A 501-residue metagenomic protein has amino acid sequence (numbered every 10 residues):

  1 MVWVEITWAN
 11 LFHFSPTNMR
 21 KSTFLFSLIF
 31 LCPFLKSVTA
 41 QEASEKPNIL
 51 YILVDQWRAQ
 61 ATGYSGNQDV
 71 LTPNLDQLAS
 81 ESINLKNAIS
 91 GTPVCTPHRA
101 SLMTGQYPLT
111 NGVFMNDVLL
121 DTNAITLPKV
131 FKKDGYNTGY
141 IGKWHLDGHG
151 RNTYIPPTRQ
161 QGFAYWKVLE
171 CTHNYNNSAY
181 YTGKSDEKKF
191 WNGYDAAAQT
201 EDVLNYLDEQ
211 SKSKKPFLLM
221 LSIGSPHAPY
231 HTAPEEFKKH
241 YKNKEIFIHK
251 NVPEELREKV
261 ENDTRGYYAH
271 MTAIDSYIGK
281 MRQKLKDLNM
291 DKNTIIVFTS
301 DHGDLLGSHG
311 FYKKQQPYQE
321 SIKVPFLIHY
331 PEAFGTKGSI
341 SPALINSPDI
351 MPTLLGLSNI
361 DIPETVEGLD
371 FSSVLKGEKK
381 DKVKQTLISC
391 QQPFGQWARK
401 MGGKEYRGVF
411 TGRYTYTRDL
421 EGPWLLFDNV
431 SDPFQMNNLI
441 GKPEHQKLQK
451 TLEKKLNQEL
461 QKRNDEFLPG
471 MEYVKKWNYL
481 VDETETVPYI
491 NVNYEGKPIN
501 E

Functional and structural regions predicted by a protein language model:
M1-V2, M19: Secreted/periplasmic carbohydrate-active enzymes, especially glycoside hydrolases
L11-H13: Short hydrophobic targeting helices and cationic amphipathic motifs that mediate membrane/organellar targeting
R20-F30, V38-D419, W424, P433-K454 (+3 more regions): Formylglycine-dependent sulfatase
V430: A short, internal acetyl-CoA/4′-phosphopantetheine-binding micro-motif in the GNAT/acyltransferase core
D465-V481: Short, charged, surface-exposed hinge/linker loops at domain edges that act as mobile lids or interdomain connectors
